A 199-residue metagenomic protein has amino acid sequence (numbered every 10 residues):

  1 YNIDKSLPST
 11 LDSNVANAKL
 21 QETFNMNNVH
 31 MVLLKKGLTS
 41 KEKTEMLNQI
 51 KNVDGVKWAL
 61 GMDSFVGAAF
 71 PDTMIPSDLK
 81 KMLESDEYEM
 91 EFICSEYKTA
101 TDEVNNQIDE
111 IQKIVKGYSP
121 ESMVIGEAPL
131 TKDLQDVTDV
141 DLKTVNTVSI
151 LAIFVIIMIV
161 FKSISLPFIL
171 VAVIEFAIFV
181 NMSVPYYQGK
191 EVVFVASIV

Functional and structural regions predicted by a protein language model:
Y1, K5, T99, N106-D109 (+1 more regions): Membrane-embedded transmembrane helical bundles of large multi-pass transporters/channels
Y1-M31, F70-E84, F92: Solvent-exposed, non-transmembrane loop/terminal regulatory segments of multi-pass membrane proteins
S6-T10, M31, T39-T44, K98-D109 (+1 more regions): Solvent-exposed, non-transmembrane alpha-helical starts
D12, K19, L33-D54: Membrane-proximal extracellular/periplasmic loop immediately following the first transmembrane helix
L20, V32, A59, E91 (+2 more regions): Hydrophobic, well-ordered secondary-structure elements that form the walls of internal hydrophobic environments
T23, E45-D54, E110-P120: Generic non-transmembrane alpha-helical segments
L47-P71: Short amphipathic beta-strand/extended segments in non-transmembrane regions
D63-M74, E127-L134: Short proline/glycine- and acidic-rich turn/helix-capping motifs at secondary-structure junctions
